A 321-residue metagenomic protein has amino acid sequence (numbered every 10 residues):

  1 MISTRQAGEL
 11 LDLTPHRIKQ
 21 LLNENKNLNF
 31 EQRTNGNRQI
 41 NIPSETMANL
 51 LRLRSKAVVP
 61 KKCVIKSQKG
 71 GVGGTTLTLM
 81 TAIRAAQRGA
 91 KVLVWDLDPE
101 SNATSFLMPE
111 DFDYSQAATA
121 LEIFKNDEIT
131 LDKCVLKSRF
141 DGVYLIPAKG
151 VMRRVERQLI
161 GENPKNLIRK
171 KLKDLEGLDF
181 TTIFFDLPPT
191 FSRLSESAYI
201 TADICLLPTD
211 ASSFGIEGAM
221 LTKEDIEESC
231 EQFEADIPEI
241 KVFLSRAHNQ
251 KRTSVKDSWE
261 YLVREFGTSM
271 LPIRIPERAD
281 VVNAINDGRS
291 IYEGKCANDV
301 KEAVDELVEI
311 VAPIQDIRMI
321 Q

Functional and structural regions predicted by a protein language model:
S3-R5, E9-L10, P15-H16, Q20-N23 (+2 more regions): P-loop NTP-binding core
